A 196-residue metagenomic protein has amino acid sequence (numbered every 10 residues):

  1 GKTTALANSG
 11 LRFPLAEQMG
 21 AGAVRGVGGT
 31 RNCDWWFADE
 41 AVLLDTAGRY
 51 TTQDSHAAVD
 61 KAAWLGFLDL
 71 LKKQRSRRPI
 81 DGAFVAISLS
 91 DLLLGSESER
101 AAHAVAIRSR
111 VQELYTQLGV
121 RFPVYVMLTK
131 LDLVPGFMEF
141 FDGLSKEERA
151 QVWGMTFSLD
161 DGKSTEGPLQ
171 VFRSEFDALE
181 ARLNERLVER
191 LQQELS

Functional and structural regions predicted by a protein language model:
G1-S196: Basic, amphipathic N-terminal segments
